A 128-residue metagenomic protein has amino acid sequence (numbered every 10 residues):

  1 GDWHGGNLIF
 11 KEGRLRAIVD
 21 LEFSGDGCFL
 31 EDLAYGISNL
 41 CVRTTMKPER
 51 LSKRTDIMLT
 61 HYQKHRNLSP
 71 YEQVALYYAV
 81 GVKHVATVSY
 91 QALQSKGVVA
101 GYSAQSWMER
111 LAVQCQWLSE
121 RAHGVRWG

Functional and structural regions predicted by a protein language model:
G1-E31: Active-site acidic catalytic loop and adjacent metal/ATP-binding pocket of ATP-dependent phosphoryl transfer enzymes
F23-E31, N39, E109-V113: Gly/Ser/Thr-rich active-site loops/lids in small-molecule metabolic enzymes that frequently grip phosphoryl groups
G25, V80-G81: Secondary-structure capping and boundary motifs in well-ordered enzyme cores
L30-N67, V82-V99: Active-site activation/catalytic loop segments of kinase-like enzymes and analogous catalytic loops in related
L68-V80: All-alpha amphipathic helical-bundle segments outside canonical DNA-binding/catalytic cores that form hydrophobic
T87-G128: ATP/Mg2+ or Mg2+-diphosphate-binding catalytic cores that bind nucleotide phosphates or diphosphates via glycine-rich
